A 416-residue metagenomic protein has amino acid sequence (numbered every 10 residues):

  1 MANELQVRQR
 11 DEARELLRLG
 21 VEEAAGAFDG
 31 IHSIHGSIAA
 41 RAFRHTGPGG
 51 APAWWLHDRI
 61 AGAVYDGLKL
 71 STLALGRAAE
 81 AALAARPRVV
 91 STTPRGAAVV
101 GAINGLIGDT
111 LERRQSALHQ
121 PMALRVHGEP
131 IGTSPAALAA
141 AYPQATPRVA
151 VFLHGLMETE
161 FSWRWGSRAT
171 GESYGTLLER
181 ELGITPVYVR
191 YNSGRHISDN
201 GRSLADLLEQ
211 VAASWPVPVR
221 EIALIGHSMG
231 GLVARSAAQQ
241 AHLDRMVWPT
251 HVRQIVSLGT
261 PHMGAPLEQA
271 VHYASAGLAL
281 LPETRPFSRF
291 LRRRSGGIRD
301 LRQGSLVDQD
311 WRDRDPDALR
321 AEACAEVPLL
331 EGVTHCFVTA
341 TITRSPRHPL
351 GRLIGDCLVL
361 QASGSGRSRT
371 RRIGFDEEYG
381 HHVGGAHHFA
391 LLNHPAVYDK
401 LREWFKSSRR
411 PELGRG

Functional and structural regions predicted by a protein language model:
M1-R168, Y174-V189, D199, P395-D399 (+1 more regions): Flexible, membrane-associating and regulatory peripheral segments of lipid-active enzymes
D29, S33-G36, A40, G50 (+6 more regions): Serine-dependent carboxylesterase/thioesterase catalytic core of lipase-like alpha/beta-hydrolase/SGNH enzymes
V100, N104, Q239-G416: Helical cap/lid subdomain of alpha/beta-hydrolase-fold lipid enzymes that gates access to the catalytic pocket
H127-A140, L207-A212, V307-V327: A Trp-anchored, charged/polar loop motif used as the substrate-binding/catalytic surface of acyl/ester-handling
Y142-A145, R180, P216, P249 (+1 more regions): Short, flexible hinge/linker loops that cap or flank conserved catalytic cores
T146-R148, I184, P218-E221, V333: Short coil/turn segments at beta-strand junctions that form active-site/ligand-binding loops
G166, N192-H196, H388: Short, contiguous acidic/charged loop-to-helix segments that flank catalytic cores in large enzymes
T185-S193, V383-G384: Glycine- and acidic
